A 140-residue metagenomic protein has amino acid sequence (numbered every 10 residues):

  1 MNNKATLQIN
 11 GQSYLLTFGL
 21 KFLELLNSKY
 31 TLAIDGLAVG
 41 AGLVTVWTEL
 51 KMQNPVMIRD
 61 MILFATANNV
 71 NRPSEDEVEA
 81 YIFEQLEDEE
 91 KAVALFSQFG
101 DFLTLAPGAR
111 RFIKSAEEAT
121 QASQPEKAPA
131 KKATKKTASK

Functional and structural regions predicted by a protein language model:
M1-S13, I34-L50, V56, N68-K140: Charged interaction scaffolds used for protein-protein
L20-V39: Short, surface-exposed, low-complexity cationic segments
L23-E24, V44, R59: Short amphipathic alpha-helical segments
